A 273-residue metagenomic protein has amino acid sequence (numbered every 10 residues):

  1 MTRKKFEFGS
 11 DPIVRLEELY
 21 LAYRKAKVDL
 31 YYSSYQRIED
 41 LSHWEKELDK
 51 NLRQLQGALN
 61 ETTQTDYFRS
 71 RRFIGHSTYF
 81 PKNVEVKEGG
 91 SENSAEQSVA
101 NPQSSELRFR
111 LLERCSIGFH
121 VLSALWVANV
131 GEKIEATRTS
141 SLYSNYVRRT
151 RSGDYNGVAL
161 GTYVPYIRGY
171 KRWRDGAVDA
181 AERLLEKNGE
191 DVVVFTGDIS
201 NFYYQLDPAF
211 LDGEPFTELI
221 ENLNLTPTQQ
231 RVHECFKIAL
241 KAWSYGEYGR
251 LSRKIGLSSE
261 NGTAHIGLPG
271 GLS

Functional and structural regions predicted by a protein language model:
M1-E106: Non-catalytic, polymerase-adjacent accessory regions of viral genome-replication enzymes
I38-D49, S116, H120, I167 (+2 more regions): Generic detection of long, well-ordered alpha-helical segments
L48-N60, N129-V130, I134, A181-L185 (+1 more regions): Hydrophobic, Leu/Ile/Phe/Ala-enriched alpha-helical segments that form helix-helix packing faces
K87-R110, Y170-K187: Short linear interaction motifs
E106-S144, Y203, E260-S273: Conserved pre-motif C helix in the palm subdomain of viral-like polymerases
V127-G197, N201-D207: Active-site-proximal segment of RNA-dependent polymerases
E182-S273: Conserved polymerase palm-domain catalytic core
